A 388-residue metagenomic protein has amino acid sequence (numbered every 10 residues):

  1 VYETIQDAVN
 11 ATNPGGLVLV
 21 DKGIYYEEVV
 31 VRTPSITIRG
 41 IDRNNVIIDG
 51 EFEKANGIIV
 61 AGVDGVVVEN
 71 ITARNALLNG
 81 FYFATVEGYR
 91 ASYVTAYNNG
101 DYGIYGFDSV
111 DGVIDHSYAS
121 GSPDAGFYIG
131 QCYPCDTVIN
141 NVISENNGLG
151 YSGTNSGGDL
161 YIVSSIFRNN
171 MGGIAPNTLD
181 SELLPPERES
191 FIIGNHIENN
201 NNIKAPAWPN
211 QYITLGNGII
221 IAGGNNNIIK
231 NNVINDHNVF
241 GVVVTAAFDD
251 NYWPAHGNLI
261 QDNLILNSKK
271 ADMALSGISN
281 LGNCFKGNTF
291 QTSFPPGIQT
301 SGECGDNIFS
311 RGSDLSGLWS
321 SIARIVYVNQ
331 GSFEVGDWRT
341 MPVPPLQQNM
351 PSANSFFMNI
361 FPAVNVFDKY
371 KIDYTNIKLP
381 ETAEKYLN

Functional and structural regions predicted by a protein language model:
V1-D7, A11: Right-handed parallel beta-helix/beta-solenoid
V1-E3, L17, K22, S35-L77: Right-handed parallel beta-helix/beta-spiral solenoid domain characteristic of secreted/periplasmic
G23, P34, I41-R43, E53 (+7 more regions): Solvent-exposed coil/turn segments that connect beta secondary-structure elements in extracytoplasmic/periplasmic
Y25-V31, D49-N56, L77-F83, G100-F107 (+9 more regions): Short glycine/acidic-rich loop motifs that flank beta-strands on beta-rich extracellular proteins
R39-N45, D64-N75, E87-Y102, V110-A125 (+6 more regions): Right-handed parallel beta-helix
E53, Y93, G194, A207-T214 (+1 more regions): Extracellular beta-rich repeat passengers
W253, S268-N388: Acidic, glycine- and Ser/Thr-rich low-complexity intrinsically disordered tracts in extracellular/secreted proteins
